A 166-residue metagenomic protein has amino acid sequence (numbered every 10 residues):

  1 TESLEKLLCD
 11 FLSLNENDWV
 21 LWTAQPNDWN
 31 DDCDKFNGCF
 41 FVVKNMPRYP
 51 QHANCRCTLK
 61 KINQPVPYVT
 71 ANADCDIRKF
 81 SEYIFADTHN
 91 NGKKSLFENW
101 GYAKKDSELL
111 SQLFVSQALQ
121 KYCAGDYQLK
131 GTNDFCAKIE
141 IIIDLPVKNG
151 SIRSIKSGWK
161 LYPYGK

Functional and structural regions predicted by a protein language model:
T1-N54, K60-L119: Domain-core detector
F11-L14, D18-P26, D32, L113-K166: Functional cores of ribonucleases/endoribonucleases
N54-K60, K156-L161: Catalytic nucleophile-His microenvironment captured as a short glycine-rich beta-strand/loop that brackets
